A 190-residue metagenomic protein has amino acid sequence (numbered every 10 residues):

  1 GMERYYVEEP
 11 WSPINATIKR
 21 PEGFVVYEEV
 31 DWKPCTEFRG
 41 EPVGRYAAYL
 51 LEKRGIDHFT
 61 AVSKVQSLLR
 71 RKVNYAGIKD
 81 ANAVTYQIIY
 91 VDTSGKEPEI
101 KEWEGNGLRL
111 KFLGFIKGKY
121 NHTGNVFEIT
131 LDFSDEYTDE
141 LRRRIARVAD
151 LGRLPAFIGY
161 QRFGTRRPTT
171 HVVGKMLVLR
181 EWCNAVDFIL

Functional and structural regions predicted by a protein language model:
G1-Y46, L50-I56, K64-L190: Extended, charged/glycine-rich binding lobes that contact polyanionic ligands
